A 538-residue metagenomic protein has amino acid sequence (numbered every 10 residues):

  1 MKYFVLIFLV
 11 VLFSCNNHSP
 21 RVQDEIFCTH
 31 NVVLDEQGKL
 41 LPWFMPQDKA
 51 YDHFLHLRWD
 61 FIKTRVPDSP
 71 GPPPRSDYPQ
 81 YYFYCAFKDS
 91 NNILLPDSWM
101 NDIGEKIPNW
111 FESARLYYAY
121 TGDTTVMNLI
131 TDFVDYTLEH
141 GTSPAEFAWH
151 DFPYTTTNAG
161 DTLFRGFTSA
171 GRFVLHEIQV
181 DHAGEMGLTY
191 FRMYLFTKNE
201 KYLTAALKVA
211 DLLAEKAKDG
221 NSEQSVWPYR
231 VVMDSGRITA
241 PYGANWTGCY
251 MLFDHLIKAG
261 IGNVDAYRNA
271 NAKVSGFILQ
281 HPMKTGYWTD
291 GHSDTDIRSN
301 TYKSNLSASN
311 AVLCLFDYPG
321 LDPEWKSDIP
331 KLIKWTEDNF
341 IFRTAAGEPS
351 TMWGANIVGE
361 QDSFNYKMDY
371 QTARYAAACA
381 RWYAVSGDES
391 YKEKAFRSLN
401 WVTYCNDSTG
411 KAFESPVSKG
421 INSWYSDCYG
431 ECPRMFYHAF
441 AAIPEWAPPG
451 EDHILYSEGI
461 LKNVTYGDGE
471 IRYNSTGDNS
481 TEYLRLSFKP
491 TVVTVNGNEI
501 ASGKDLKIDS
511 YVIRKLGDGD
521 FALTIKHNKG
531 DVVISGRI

Functional and structural regions predicted by a protein language model:
M1-F4: Positively charged n-region of N-terminal signal peptides that target proteins for export
L12-S14: C-terminal motif of bacterial Sec signal peptides marking the signal peptidase cleavage site
P20-E105, T124-F173, L207-K208, L212 (+6 more regions): Low-complexity, Ser/Thr/Pro/Gly-enriched N-terminal "stalk/linker" regions
R21-P72, D132, F196, E200 (+4 more regions): Terminal, non-catalytic domain-edge segments
P74-N101, A148-E177, E223-G248, T285-L313 (+2 more regions): Carbohydrate-binding/catalytic loop surfaces
W99, E105-Y120, D132-F133, G187-R192: Non-membrane alpha-helical segments in proteins
V180, G184, F191-Y194, N199-P282: Solenoidal tandem-repeat scaffolds enriched in leucines and small polar residues
C428-I538: Non-catalytic C-terminal accessory modules of carbohydrate-active enzymes
